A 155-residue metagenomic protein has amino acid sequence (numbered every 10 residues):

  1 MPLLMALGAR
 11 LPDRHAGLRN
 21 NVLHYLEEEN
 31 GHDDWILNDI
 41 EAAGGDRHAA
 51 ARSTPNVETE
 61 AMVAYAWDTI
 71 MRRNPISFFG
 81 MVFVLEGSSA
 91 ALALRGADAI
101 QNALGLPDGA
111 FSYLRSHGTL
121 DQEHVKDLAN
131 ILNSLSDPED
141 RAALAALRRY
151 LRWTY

Functional and structural regions predicted by a protein language model:
M1-Y155: Non-heme di-metal
